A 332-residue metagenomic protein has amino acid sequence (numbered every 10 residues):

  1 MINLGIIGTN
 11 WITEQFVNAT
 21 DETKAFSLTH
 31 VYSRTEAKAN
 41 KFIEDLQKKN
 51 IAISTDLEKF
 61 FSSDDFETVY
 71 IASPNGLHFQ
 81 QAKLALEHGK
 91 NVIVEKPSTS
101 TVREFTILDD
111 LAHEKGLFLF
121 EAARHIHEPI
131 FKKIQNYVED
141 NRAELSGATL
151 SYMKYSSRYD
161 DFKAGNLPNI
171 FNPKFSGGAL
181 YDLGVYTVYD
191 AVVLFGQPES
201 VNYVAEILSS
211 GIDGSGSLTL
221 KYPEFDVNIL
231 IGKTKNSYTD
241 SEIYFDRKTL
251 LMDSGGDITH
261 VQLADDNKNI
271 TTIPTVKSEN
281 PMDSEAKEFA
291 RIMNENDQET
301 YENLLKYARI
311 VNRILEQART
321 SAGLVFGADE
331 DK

Functional and structural regions predicted by a protein language model:
M1-Q47, L324, D331: N-terminal Rossmann-like dinucleotide-binding module
K49-D109: Beta-loop-alpha module in the N-terminal Rossmann-like domain of NAD(P)-dependent dehydrogenases, especially those
A52, T68-Y70, E288-K332: C-terminal helix-rich "cap/oligomerization" subdomain common to oxidoreductases
V94-E95, L119-E121, M252: Hydrophobic residues in well-ordered beta-strands that form the structural core
I107-R124, E144-A148: Rossmann-fold dehydrogenase core element
E128-Q197: Predominantly a Rossmann-like dinucleotide-binding segment in NAD(P)-dependent oxidoreductases
T187-I258, E288-N296: Contiguous beta-strand/loop segments that form the cofactor/metal-binding neighborhood of enzyme cores
T275-K287, N303: Active-site loop of classical SDR/Rossmann-like NAD(P)-dependent oxidoreductases, centered on the catalytic Tyr-X3-Lys
